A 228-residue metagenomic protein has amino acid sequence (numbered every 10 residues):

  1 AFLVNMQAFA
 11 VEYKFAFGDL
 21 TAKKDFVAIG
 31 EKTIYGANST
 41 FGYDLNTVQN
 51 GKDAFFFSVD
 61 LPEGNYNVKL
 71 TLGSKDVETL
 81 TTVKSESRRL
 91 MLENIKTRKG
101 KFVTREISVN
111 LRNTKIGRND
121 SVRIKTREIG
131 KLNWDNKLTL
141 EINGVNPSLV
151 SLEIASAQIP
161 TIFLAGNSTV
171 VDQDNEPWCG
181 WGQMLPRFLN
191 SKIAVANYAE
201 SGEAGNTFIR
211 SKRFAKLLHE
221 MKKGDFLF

Functional and structural regions predicted by a protein language model:
A1-V11: Bacterial Sec-dependent N-terminal signal peptides
F2-L3, F17, G64, M221 (+1 more regions): Generic low-polarity alpha-helical segments
L3-N5, A54-F56, T71, I95-T97 (+7 more regions): Short, flexible coil/linker segments at or flanking structured domains
F9-E176: Compositionally biased, intrinsically disordered or flexible polar/acidic segments
W134, V145-P147, A155-L164, T169-F228: Conserved SGNH/GDSL esterase-like catalytic core that processes O-acyl groups on lipids and polysaccharides
